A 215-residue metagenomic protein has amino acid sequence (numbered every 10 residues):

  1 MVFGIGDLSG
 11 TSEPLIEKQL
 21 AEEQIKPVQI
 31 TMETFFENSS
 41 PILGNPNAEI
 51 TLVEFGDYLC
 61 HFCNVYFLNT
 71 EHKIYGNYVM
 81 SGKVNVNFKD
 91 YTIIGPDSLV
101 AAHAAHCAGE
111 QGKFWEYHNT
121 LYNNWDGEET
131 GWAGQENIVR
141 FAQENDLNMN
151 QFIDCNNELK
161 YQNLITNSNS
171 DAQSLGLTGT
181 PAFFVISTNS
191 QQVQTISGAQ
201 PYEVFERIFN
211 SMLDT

Functional and structural regions predicted by a protein language model:
M1-L20, F55, F67, T130 (+1 more regions): C-terminal cap of thioredoxin/glutaredoxin-like
L8-P41: N-terminal, intrinsically disordered, polar/charged segments of Gram-positive cell-envelope systems that serve as
T34-F35, I42, Q151, T195: Conserved beta-strand positions that form and line the central face of beta-propeller blades
F36, P41, S98-A105, V139 (+2 more regions): Hydrophobic alpha-helical segments
E37, E71-I74, N210: Short, well-ordered amphipathic alpha-helices
S40-A48: Short beta-strand-to-loop junctions in surface cap/lid or active-site-entrance loops
S40-P41, Y91, T120, Q194: Flexible, active-site-adjacent loop/turn segments at secondary-structure boundaries
A48, V53-Q143, N148, L175-T178 (+1 more regions): Structural alpha/beta surface segment adjacent to cysteine/selenocysteine redox centers across thiol/disulfide enzymes
